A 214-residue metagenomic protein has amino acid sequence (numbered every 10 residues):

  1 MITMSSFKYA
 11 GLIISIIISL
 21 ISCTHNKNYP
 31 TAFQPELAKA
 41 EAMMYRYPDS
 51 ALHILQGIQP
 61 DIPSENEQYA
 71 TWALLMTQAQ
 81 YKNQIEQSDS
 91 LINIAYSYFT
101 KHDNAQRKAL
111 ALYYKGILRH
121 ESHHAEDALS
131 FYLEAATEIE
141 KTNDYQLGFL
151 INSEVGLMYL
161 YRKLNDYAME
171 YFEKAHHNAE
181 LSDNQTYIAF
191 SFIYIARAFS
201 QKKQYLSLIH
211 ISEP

Functional and structural regions predicted by a protein language model:
I2-G11: Bacterial N-terminal signal peptides that target proteins for export
G11-S19: Bacterial N-terminal signal peptides
C23-L75, K82-D89, N93, H102 (+1 more regions): N-terminal leader/linker segments that initiate helical-solenoid repeat arrays
Q56-D61, N93-K101, L133-N143, E173-D183 (+1 more regions): Amphipathic alpha-helical segments of tetratricopeptide repeats
L74-L75, Y81, L110-E121, Q146-Y161 (+1 more regions): Conserved alpha-helical positions within TPR/SEL1-like repeat arrays
S207-P214: Residue-level detector of conserved catalytic or cofactor/ligand-binding positions in enzyme active sites
